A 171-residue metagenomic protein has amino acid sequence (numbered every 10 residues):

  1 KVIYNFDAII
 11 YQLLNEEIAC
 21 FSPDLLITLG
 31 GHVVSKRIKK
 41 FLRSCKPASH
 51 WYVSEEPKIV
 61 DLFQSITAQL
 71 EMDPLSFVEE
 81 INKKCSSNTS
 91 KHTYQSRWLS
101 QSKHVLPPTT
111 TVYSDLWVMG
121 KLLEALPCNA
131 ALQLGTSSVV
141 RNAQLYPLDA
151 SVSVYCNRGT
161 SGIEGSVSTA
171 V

Functional and structural regions predicted by a protein language model:
K1-V2, A130, V140-L145: Redox- and metal-dependent alpha/beta enzyme cores, enriched for Fe-S-associated oxidoreductases and cofactor-handling
K1-W51, D149-V171: Glycine-rich, anion-gripping cofactor-binding loops and their flanking helix/strand elements in enzyme active sites
I3, S65-T67, K83-S86, P147 (+1 more regions): Surface-exposed beta-strand edges and their flanking turn/coil or helix-capping segments
I10, S87-Y94, N142, P147 (+2 more regions): Broad hydrophobic/π-residue packing in well-ordered secondary structure
L42-V140: Phosphate/pyrophosphate-binding active-site segments
L122, N142-A143, S166-V171: Buried hydrophobic packing segments
G135-S153: Acidic-glycine-rich active-site phosphate/pyrophosphate-binding loop
